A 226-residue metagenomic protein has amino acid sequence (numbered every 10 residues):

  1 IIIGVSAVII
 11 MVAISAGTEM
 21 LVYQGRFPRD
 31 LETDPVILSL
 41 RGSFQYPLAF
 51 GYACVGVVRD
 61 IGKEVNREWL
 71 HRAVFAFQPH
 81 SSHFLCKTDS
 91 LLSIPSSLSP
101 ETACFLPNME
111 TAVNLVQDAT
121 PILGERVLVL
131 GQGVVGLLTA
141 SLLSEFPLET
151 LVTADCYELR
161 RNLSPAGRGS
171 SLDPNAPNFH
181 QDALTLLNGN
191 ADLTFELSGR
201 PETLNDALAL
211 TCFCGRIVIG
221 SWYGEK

Functional and structural regions predicted by a protein language model:
I1-C54: N-terminal glycine-rich beta->alpha transition that marks the start or flank of a dinucleotide-binding site
F44, L48-F77: A glycine-/small-residue-rich N-terminal strand-loop-strand element that serves as the cofactor-binding glycine loop
R67-W69, P121, T211: Short, well-ordered loop/turn sites that connect or cap secondary structure elements
F77-T88: A structural motif shared across PLP-dependent enzymes of the aminotransferase-like
S99-A176: Mid-domain Rossmann-like dinucleotide-binding core that forms the NAD(H)/NADP(H) cofactor-binding site
L148, P201-K226: Glycine-rich phosphate-binding loop and adjacent beta-alpha segment of Rossmann(oid) nucleotide-cofactor-binding
P177-G189: Short amphipathic alpha-helix with an adjacent loop that forms part of the alpha/beta core around
G189-L197, G215: Short SAM/SAH-binding signature in class I
